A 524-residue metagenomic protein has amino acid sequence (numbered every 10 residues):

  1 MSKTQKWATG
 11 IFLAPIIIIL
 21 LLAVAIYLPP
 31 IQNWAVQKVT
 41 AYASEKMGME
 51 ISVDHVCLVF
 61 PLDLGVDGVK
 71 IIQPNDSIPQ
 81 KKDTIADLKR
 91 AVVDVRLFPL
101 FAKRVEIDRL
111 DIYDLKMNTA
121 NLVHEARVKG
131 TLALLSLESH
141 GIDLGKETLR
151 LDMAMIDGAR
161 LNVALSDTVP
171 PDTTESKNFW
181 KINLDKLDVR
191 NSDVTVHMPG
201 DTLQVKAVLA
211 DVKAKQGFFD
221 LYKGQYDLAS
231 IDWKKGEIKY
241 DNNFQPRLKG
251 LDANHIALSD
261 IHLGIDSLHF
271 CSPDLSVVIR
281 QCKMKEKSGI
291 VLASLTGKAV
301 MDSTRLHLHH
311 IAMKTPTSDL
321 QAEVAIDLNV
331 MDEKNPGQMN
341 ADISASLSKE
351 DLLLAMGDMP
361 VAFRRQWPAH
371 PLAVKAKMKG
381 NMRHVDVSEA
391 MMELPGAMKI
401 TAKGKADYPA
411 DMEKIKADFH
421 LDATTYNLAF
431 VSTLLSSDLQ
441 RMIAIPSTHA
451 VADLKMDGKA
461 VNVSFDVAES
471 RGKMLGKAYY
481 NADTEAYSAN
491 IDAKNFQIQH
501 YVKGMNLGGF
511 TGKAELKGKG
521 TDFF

Functional and structural regions predicted by a protein language model:
M1-G48, D76-I78: N-terminal type II signal-anchor transmembrane helix that functions as the membrane-insertion/stop-transfer segment
S2-L13, L20, A369, N381-V385 (+3 more regions): Extended terminal
K46-E50, I78-V93, V123-E138, I156 (+10 more regions): Amphipathic hydrophobic-ligand
H55-S166, K177-D201, K206-V208, K213-K249 (+5 more regions): Flexible beta-edge/linker motif
G68-K70, P74, L115, P171-D172 (+10 more regions): Flexible, solvent-exposed coil segments and beta strand-coil junctions, predominantly the extracellular/periplasmic
L110, A154, I343-A345, A376 (+7 more regions): Membrane-embedded beta-strand positions of outer-membrane beta-barrel proteins
D157, C282, M313-K314, S344-S346 (+5 more regions): Outer-membrane beta-barrel pore domains and translocons
V278-M284, R305-A312, H384-M392, G458-V467 (+2 more regions): Transmembrane beta-strand segments that form the barrel wall of outer-membrane beta-barrel proteins
